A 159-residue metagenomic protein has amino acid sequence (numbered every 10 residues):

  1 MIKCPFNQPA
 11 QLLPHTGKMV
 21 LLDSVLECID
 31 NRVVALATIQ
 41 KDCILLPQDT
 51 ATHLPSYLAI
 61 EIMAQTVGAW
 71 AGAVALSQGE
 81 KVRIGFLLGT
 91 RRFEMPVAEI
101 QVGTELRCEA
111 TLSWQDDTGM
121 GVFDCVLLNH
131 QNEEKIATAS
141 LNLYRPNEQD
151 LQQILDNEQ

Functional and structural regions predicted by a protein language model:
K3-P9, L106-C108: Short Pro/Gly-enriched beta-strand edge/turn motifs at strand-loop
Q8-L13, A98: Short boundary/loop segments of OB/S1/cold-shock single-stranded nucleic-acid-binding domains
G17-P55: Catalytic strand-loop segment that frames the active site of acyl-thioester-processing enzymes
V20-D23, L88, C108-A110, A139: Small-residue-enriched segments and motifs
S24-E27, R92-V97, L112-W114, L143: A residue-level detector for short acidic-glycine micro-motifs
A51-A69, I84-G85: Compact, glycine-rich, soluble single-domain proteins
A69-E109: Hydrophobic beta-strand-centered segment that forms part of the acyl-chain substrate-binding groove
Q101-R107, T111-Q159: HotDog/MaoC-like acyl-thioester-processing domains
